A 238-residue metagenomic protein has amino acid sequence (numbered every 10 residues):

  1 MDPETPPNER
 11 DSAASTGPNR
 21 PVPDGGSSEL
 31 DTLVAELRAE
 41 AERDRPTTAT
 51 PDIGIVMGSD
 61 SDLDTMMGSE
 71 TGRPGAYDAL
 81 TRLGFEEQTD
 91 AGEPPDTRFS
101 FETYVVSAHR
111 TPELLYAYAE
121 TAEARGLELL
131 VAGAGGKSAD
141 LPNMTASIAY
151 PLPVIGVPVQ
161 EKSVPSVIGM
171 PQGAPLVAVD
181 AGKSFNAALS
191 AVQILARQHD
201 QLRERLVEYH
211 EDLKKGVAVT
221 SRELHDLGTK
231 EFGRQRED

Functional and structural regions predicted by a protein language model:
M1-R20: N-terminal acidic, proline/glycine-rich, low-complexity intrinsically disordered segments
G25-T50, D60, D64, G68 (+2 more regions): C-terminal binding/interaction regions
E40-R110: Glycine-rich phosphate/diphosphate-binding loop of Rossmann-like nucleotide-binding domains
A49-D52, T97-F99, R125-E128, Y150-V154 (+1 more regions): Short coil/turn connectors at secondary-structure junctions
D64, T71, E113, D140 (+1 more regions): Residues that form or flank phosphate/diphosphate-binding pockets in enzymes that use nucleotide phosphates
P74-Y77, Y116-A119, N143-A146, P165-I168 (+1 more regions): Predominant activation on well-ordered alpha-helical scaffold segments within soluble catalytic domains
S107, G133-K137, P158, A178-K183: Active-site nucleophile and cofactor-binding loops and adjacent substrate-binding regions of central metabolic enzymes
E113-P158: Glycine-rich phosphate-binding loop
